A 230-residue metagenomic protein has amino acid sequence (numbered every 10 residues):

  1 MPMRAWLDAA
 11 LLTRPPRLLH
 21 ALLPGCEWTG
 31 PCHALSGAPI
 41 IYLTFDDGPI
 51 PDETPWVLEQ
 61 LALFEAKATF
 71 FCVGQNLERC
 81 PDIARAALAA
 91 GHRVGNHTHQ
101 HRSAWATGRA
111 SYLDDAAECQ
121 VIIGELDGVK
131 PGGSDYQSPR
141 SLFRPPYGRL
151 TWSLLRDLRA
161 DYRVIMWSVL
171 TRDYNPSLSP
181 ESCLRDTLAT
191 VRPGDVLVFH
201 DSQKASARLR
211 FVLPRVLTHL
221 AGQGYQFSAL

Functional and structural regions predicted by a protein language model:
M1-R14: Helix-enriched interaction subdomains in cytosolic or periplasmic regions, typified by TIR/SEFIR signaling/NADase cores
L12-T107, S111, A117-E118, I122-V129 (+2 more regions): Active-site beta->alpha N-cap acidic-glycine motif
Y42, T69-F71, G95, R144 (+3 more regions): Structural detector of well-ordered beta-strand residues that form the stable sheet scaffold of enzyme domains
D47, C72-L77, Q100-S103, R149 (+2 more regions): Short histidine/acidic/glycine/proline-rich micro-motifs that form metal- and phosphate-coordinating active-site loops
Q120, L126-W167: Domain-start "cap" segments at the beginnings of catalytic or binding domains
R149-T190, G224-L230: His/Asp/Glu-enriched short active-site or ligand-binding loop at hydrolase and phosphoryl-transfer sites
L220: Conserved nucleotide-state-sensing and coupling region of NTP-binding domains
